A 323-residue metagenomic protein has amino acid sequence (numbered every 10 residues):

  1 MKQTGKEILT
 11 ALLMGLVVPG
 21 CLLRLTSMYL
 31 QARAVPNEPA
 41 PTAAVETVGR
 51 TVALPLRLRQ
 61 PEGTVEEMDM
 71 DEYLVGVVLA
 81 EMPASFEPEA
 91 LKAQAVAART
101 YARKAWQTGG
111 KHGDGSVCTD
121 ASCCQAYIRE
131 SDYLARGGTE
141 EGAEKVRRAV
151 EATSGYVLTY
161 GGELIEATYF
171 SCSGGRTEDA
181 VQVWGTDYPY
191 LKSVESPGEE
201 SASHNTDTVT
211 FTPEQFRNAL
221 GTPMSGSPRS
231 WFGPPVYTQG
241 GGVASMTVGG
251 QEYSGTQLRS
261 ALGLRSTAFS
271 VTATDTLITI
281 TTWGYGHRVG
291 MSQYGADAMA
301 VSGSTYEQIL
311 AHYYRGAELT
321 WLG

Functional and structural regions predicted by a protein language model:
M1-G323: Conserved, single-site charged/polar hotspot
